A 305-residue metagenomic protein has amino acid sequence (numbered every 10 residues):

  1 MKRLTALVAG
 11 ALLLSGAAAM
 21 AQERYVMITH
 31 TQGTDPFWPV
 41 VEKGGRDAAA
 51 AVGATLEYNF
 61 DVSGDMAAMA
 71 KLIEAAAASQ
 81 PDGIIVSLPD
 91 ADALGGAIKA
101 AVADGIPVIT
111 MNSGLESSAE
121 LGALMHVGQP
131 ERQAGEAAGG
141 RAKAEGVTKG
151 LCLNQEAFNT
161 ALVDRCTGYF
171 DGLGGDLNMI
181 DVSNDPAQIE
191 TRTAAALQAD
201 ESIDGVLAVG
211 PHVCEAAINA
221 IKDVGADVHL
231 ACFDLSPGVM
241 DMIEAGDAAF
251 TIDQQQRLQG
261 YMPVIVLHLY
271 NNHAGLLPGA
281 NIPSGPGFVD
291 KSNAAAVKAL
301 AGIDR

Functional and structural regions predicted by a protein language model:
L14-A21: Sec/Tat signal peptide C-region and signal peptidase I cleavage site
E23, G172-G175, L258-R305: Hinge/cleft segment of the Venus flytrap/periplasmic-binding protein
R24-A48, V52, E57-I73, S87-A91 (+2 more regions): Extracytoplasmic "Venus flytrap"
P36-A51, A134-A138, T160-L177, R192 (+2 more regions): Short, solvent-exposed amphipathic alpha-helices that sit in or adjacent to ligand/effector-binding or catalytic
A49-S63, K149-C152, Y169-E190: Short beta-strand elements in bilobed, periplasmic/extracellular small-molecule ligand-binding domains
M69, M125-G150, A187-E190, L235-V239 (+1 more regions): Hydrophobic alpha-helical segments within soluble ligand-binding/sensing domains
E74, D82-V102, N178, V182-M242: Hydrophobic alpha-helical
A91-Q133, D234-A249, A299-L300: Flexible loop/hinge segments that line or gate small-molecule binding clefts
